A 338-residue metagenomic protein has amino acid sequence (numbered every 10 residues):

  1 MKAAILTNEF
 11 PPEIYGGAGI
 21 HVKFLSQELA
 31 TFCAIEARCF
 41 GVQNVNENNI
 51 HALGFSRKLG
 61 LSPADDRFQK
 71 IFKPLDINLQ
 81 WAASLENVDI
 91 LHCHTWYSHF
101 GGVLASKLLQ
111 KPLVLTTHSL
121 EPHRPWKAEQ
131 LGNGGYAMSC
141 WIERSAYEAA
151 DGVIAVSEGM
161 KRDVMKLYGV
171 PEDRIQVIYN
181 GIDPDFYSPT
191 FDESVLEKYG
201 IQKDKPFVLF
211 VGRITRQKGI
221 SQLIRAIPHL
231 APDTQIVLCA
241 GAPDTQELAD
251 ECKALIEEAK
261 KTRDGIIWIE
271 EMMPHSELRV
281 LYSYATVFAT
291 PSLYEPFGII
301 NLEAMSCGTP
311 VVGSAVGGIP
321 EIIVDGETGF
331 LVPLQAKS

Functional and structural regions predicted by a protein language model:
M1-V45, P228: N-terminal subdomain of nucleotide-sugar transferases
P112-V114, H123-S145: Nucleotide-sugar donor phosphate/pyrophosphate-binding loop at the beta->alpha transition of glycosyltransferases
G159, G181: Carbohydrate-associated surface elements
A249-M272, S276: Nucleotide-activated donor-binding/catalytic signature segment of Leloir-type glycosyltransferases, i.e., the conserved
V280-A285: Short alpha-helical donor nucleotide-sugar binding micro-motif in glycosyltransferases
V287, P310-G313, I323, L331: Short hydrophobic beta-strand element within catalytic cores of glycosyltransferases and related nucleotide-activated
L293: Aromatic "clamp/platform" in nucleotide-sugar-dependent glycosyltransferases that forms part of the donor/acceptor
D325-G326, F330-K337: Conserved acidic donor-binding segment of nucleotide-sugar-dependent glycosyltransferases
